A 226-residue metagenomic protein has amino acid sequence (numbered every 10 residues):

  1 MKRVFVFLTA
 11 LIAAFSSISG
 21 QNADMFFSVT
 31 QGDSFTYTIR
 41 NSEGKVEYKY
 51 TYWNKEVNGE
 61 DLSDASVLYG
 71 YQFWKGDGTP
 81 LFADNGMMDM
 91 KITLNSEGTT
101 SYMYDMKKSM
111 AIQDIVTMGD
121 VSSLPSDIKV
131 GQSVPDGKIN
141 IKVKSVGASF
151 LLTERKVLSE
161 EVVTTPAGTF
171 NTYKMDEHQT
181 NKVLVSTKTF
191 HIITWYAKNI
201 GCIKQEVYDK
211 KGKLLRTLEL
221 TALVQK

Functional and structural regions predicted by a protein language model:
M1-A23: Bacterial Sec-dependent N-terminal signal peptides
T9-A13, M110, K210, T221: Residue-level detector of intrinsically disordered, flexible termini and proteolytic processing junctions
F15-I18, A65, N95, T100: Intrinsically disordered, low-complexity segments enriched in Ser/Pro/Gly/Ala and basic residues
Q21-G86, I141-K226: Acidic, serine/threonine-rich low-complexity disordered tracts
T30, T93-F170: Solvent-exposed helix/loop surface patches that form functional interfaces
